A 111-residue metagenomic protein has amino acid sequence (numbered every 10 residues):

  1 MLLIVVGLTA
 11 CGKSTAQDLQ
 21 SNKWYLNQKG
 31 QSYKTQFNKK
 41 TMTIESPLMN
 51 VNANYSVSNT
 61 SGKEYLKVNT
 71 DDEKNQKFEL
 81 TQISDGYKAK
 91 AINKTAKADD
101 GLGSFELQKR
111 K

Functional and structural regions predicted by a protein language model:
V6-A10: C-terminal motif of bacterial Sec signal peptides marking the signal peptidase cleavage site
G12-S14: Bacterial signal peptide processing site
A16-S32: Tryptophan-anchored aromatic micro-motifs
Q28-K67, D71-N75: N-terminal glycine/threonine-rich, aromatic-flanked beta-hairpin/loop signature
N52, N93-K111: Edge beta-strand at a domain terminus
V57-G62, Q82-S84, K111: A short, structured loop/turn motif at beta-sheet edges
Q76-K88: Extended Gly/Ser/Thr-rich low-complexity repeat segments, especially those forming or decorating extracellular
